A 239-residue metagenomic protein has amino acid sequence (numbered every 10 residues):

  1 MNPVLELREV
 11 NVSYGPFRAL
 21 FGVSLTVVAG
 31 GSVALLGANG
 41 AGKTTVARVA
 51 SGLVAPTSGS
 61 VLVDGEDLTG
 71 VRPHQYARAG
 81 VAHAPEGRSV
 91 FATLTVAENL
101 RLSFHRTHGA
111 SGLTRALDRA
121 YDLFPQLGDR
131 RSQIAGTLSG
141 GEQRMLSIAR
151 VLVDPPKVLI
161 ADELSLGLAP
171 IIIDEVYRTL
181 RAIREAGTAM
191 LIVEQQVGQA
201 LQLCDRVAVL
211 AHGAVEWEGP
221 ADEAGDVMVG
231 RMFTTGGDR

Functional and structural regions predicted by a protein language model:
G15, V71, V96-R115, L123-G128 (+2 more regions): ABC-type ATPase nucleotide-binding domains, specifically the catalytic core motifs of the NBD
L36-A38: The feature captures the beta-strand-to-loop junction immediately N-terminal to the Walker
S51: Helix-to-loop junction immediately C-terminal to a conserved catalytic motif
D67-G87, A110-L117, D129-S132, A224-V229: ABC ATPase NBD coupling module
I134-L138: Conserved ABC ATPase signature
V151-L152: ABC ATPase C-loop
